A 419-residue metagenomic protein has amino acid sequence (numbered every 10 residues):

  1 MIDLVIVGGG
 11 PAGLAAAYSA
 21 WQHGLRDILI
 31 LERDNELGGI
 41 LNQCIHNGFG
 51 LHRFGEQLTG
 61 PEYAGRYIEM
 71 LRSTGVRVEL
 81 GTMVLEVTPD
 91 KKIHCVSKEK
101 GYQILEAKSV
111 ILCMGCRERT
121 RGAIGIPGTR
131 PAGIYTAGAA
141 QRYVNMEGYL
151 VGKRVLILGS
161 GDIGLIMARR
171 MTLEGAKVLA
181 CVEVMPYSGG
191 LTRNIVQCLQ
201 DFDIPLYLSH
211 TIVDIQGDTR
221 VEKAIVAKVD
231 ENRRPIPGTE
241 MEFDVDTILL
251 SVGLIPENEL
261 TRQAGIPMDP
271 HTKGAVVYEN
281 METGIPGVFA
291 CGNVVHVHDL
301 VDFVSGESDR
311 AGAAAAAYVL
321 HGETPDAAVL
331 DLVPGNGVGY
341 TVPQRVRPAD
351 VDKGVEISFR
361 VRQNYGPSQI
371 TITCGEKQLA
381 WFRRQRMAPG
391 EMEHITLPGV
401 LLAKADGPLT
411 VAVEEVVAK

Functional and structural regions predicted by a protein language model:
M1-D3, L80, A316-K419: Rossmann-like nucleotide/phosphate-binding core characteristic of flavoprotein oxidoreductases
M1-V7, G65-R154, E231-G238, L249 (+1 more regions): FAD-binding core/adjacent interface of flavoenzyme oxidoreductases
I2-R66, M70, R142, V151-Q197: Beta1-alpha1 glycine-rich phosphate/pyrophosphate-binding loop at the start of Rossmann-like nucleotide-binding domains
F54-Q57, P61, M185, G238 (+2 more regions): Hydrophobic alpha-helical scaffolding
I68-P89, I93-C95, T172-E259, K353-Q385: A Rossmann-like FAD-binding core segment of flavoenzymes
Y102-Q103, L112-L206, T211-R220, G287-A290 (+2 more regions): Predominantly flavin-linked oxidoreductase catalytic cores and closely associated redox partners
L112, I134-V144, T247-H298: FAD-site-proximal beta/loop scaffold in flavoenzymes
C291-G335: A conserved FAD-binding loop/helix module that cradles the flavin
